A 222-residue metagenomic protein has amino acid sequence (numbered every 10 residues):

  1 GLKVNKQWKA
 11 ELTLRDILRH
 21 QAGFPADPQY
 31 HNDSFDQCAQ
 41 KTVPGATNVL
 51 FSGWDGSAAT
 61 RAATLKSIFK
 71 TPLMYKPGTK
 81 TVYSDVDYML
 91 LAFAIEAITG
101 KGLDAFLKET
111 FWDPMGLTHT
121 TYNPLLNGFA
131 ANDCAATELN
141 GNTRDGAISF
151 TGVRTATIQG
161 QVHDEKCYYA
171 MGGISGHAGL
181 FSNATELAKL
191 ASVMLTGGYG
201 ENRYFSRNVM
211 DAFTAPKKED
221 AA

Functional and structural regions predicted by a protein language model:
K3-A222: Short, surface-exposed loop or secondary-structure junction motifs that flank catalytic or metal-binding residues
